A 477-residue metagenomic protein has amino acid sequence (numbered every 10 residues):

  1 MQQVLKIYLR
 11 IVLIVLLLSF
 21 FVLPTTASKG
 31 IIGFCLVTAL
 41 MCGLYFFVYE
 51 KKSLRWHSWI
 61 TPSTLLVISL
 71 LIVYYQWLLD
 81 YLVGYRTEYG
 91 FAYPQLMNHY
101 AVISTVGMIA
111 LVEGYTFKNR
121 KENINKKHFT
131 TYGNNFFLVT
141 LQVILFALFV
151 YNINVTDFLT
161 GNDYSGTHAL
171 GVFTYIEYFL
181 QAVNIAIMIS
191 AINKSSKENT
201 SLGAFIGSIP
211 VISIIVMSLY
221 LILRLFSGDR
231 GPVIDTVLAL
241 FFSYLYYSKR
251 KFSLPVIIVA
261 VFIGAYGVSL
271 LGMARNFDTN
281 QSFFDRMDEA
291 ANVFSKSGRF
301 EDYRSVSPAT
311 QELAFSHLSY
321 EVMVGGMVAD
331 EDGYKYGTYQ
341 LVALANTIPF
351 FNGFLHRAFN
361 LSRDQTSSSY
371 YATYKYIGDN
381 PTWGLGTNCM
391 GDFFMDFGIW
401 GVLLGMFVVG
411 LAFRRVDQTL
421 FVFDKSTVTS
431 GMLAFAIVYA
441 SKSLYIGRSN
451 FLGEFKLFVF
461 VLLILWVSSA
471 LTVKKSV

Functional and structural regions predicted by a protein language model:
M1-H128, T236-F284, G447-S468, S476-V477: N-terminal "leader" segments that precede or initiate the main folded domain
Q2-V12, S53-I68, T130-L138, T200-S213 (+1 more regions): Membrane-interfacial loop-to-transmembrane alpha-helix junctions, especially the N-terminal start
L13-F20, M41-C42, I214-L221, L238-S243 (+3 more regions): Hydrophobic, membrane-inserted alpha-helices
A27-K29, Y115-Q281, I446, V477: Membrane-embedded catalytic interface detector for glycan/lipid assembly enzymes
L40-F47, Q181-T200, L404-Q418: Hydrophobic, aromatic-rich transmembrane alpha-helices and their immediate juxtamembrane boundary segments
G90-A101, Y164-F179, G391-M395: Short aromatic-rich membrane-water interface segments that cap or initiate transmembrane helices in multi-pass membrane
S269-V408: Small-residue-enriched transmembrane helix-hairpin modules in multi-pass membrane proteins
Y370-V477: Hydrophobic alpha-helical segments
